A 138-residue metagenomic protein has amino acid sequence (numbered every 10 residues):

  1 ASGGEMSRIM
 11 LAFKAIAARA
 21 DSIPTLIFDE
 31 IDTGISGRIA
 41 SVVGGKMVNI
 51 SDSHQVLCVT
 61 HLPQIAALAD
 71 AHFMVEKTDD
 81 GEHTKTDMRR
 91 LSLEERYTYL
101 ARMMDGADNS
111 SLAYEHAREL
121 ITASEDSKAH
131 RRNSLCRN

Functional and structural regions predicted by a protein language model:
G4-L26, I50: GG-anchored amphipathic helix commonly corresponding to the ABC/SMC/Rad50 NBD signature/C-loop
E5, I35, L112: Gly/Ser/Thr-rich helix-start
I16, T33, D80: Short, glycine-/Ser/Thr-/acidic-enriched flexible segments
A20-D21, T33-S41: Conserved D-loop-proximal element of ABC-family nucleotide-binding domains
D29-E30: Walker B catalytic acidic pair
R38-N138: C-terminal lobe/lid and adjacent interdomain/linker elements of RecA-like ASCE P-loop ATPase modules
